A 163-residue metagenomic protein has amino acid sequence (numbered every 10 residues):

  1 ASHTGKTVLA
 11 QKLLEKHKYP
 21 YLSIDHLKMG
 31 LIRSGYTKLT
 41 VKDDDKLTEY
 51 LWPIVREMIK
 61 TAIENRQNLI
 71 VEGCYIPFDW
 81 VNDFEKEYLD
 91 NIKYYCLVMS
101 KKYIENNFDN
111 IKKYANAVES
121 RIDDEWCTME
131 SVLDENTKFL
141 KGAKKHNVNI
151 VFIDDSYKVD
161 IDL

Functional and structural regions predicted by a protein language model:
H3-T4: ATP-binding Walker
T7: Walker A/P-loop
Q11-I54: Conserved substrate/cofactor phosphate-moiety recognition/catalytic segment in nucleotide-dependent phosphotransferases
Y19-Y21, N91-C96, I150-F152: Conserved beta-strand scaffold positions in the cores of enzyme catalytic domains, especially in NTP/NDP-utilizing
H26-M29, I76-P77, M99-E105, Y157-K158: Conserved nucleotide-binding/hydrolysis micro-motifs of P-loop NTPases
K46-M99: Glycine-rich phosphate-binding loop used to anchor ATP phosphates in small-molecule kinases, encompassing both
I92-K138: A glycine- and Lys/Arg-enriched "phosphate-lid" helix/loop adjacent to the NTP-binding pocket of small-molecule kinases
T137-L163: NTP-dependent small-molecule kinase module
